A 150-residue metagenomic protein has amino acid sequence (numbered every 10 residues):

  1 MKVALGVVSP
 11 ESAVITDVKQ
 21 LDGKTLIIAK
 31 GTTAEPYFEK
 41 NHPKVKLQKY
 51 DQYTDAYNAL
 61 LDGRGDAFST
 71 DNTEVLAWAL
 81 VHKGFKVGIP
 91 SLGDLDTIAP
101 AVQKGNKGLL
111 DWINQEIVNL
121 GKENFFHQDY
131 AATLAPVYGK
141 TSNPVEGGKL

Functional and structural regions predicted by a protein language model:
M1-E11, L76-I117, P136-L150: Periplasmic-binding protein-like
K2-A4, L21-G23, D62, T70 (+1 more regions): Extracytoplasmic
V3, P10-E11, G31-T33, Q52-Y53 (+1 more regions): Beta->alpha turn/N-cap motifs
S9-L26: Flexible hinge/capping segments at coil-to-helix
A13, T33, Q48-N58, D62: Short helix-initiation/N-cap motifs at beta->coil->alpha
T33-Y50, K86-I89, I117-L150: Ligand-binding clefts/hinges and TM-proximal coupling segments of bilobed small-molecule sensing domains
K40, T54, L61-D94: A ligand-binding cleft/hinge motif common to bilobed small-molecule-binding domains
